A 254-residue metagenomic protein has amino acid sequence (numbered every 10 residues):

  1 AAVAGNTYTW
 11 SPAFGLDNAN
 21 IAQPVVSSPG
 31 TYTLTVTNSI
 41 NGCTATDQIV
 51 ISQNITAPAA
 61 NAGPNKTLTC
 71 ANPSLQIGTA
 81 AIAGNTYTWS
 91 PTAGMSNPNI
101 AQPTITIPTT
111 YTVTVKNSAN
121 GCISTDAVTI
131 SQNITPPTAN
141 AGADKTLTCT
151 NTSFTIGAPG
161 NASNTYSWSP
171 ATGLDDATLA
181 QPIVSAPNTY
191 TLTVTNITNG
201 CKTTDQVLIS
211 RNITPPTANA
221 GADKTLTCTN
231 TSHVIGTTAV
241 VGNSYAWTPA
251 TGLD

Functional and structural regions predicted by a protein language model:
A1-D254: Proline- and Ser/Thr-rich low-complexity, intrinsically disordered segments
